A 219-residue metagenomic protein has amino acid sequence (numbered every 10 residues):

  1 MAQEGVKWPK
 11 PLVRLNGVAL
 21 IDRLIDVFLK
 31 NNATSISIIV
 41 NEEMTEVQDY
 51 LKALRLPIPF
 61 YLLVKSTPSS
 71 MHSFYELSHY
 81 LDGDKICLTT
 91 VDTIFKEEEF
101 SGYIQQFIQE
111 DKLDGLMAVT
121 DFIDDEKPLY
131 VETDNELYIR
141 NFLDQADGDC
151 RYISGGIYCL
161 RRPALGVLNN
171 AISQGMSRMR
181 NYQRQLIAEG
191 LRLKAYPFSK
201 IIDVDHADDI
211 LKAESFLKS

Functional and structural regions predicted by a protein language model:
M1-V47, S101: N-terminal glycine-rich phosphate-binding loop and ensuing alpha1 helix
V6-P9, V27-N31, I38-E43, L54-R55 (+5 more regions): A generic "structured core" feature
L12, V131-T133, A195: A structural signal for short hydrophobic beta-strand segments in well-ordered beta-sheet cores
R14, Y80, E132, C159-R161 (+1 more regions): Short, well-ordered beta-strand micro-motif
N16-A19, E42-E43, K65-S69, E99 (+2 more regions): Short beta->alpha linker loops
R23, E46-D49, H72-S73, V167 (+1 more regions): Phosphate- and divalent-cation-binding pockets in alpha/beta enzyme and binding domains that engage nucleotide-derived
V47-Q48, R55-D134: Conserved beta-loop-beta/alpha segment of the NTase-like Rossmann-fold superfamily that binds/positions NTPs
I108, Y138-I202, D208-S219: Catalytic-core segments of class I nucleotidyltransferases/pyrophosphorylases that form NMP-activated intermediates
